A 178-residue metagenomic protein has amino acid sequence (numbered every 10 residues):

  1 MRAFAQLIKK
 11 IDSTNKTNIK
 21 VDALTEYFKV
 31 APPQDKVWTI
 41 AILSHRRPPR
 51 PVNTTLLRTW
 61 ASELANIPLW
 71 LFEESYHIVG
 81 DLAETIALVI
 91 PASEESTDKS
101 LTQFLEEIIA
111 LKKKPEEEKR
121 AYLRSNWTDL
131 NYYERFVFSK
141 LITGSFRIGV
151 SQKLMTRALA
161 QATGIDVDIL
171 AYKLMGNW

Functional and structural regions predicted by a protein language model:
M1-W178: N-terminal nucleic-acid-engaging modules of covalent nucleotidyltransferase systems
